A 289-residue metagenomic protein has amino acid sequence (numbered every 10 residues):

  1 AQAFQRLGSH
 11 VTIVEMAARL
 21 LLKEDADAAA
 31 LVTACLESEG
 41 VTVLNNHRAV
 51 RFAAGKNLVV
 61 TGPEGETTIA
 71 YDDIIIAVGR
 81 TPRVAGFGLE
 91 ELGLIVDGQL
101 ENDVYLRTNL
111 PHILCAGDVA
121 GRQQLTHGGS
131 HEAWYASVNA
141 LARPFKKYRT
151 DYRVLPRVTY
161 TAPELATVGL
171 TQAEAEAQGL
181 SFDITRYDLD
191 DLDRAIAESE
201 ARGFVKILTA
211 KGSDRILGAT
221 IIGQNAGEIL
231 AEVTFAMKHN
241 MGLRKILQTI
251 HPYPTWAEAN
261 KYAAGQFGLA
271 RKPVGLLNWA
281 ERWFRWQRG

Functional and structural regions predicted by a protein language model:
A1-A54, V59-V60, G65-T67, Q123-S130 (+1 more regions): Rossmann-like dinucleotide-binding cores of NAD(P)H-dependent redox enzymes
H10, T42, I95, S181-D183 (+1 more regions): Residue-level detector of anion-binding/catalytic polar loops
V11, L36, L89, A133 (+3 more regions): Residue-level signature of catalytic and energy-coupling elements of molecular machines, predominantly ATP/GTP-dependent
V14, T61, N102, T209-A210: Hydrophobic alpha-helical segments, especially N-terminal targeting/anchoring helices
L21, R83-G86, G98, Q123 (+2 more regions): Glycine/Thr-rich phosphate-binding loops of Rossmann-like dinucleotide-binding domains
A53-K56, L110, E198-G203: A short, glycine/Asx- and small/polar-enriched loop/turn that sits immediately N-terminal to a beta-strand
T68-K146, L247: FAD-site-proximal beta/loop scaffold in flavoenzymes
T161-T171, E176-G289: Flexible, glycine-rich terminal cap/loop adjacent to redox cofactors in electron-transfer oxidoreductases
